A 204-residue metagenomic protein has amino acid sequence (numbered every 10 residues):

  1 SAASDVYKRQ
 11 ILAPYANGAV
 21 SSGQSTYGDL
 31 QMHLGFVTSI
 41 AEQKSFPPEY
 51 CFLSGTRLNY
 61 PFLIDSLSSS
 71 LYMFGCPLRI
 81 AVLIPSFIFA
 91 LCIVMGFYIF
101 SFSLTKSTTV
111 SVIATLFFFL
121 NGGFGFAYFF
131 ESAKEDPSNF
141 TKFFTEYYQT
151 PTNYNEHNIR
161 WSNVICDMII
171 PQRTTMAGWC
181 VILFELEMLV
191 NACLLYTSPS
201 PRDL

Functional and structural regions predicted by a protein language model:
A2-Q10, Y196-D203: Conserved small/polar residues in nucleotide/adenosyl-binding loops
S4-V181: Active-site lumenal/periplasmic loops and adjacent helix-entry segments of GT-C-fold, multi-pass membrane
C166-I169, M188, L194-S198, R202: Membrane-interface alpha helices of multi-pass inner-membrane proteins
A177-L195: Membrane-interface transmembrane helices that cradle and orient dolichyl/undecaprenyl
